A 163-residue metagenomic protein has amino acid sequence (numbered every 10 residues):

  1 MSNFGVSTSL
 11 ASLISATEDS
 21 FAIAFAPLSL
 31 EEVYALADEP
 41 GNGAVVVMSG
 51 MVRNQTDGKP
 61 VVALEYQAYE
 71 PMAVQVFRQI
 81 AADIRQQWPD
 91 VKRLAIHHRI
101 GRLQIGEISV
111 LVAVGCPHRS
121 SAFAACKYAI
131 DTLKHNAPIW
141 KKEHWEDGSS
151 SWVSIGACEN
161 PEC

Functional and structural regions predicted by a protein language model:
S2-I108, G115-P117, S121-K127, D131-C163: N-terminal, polar/charged subdomain of small-to-medium soluble alpha/beta proteins
